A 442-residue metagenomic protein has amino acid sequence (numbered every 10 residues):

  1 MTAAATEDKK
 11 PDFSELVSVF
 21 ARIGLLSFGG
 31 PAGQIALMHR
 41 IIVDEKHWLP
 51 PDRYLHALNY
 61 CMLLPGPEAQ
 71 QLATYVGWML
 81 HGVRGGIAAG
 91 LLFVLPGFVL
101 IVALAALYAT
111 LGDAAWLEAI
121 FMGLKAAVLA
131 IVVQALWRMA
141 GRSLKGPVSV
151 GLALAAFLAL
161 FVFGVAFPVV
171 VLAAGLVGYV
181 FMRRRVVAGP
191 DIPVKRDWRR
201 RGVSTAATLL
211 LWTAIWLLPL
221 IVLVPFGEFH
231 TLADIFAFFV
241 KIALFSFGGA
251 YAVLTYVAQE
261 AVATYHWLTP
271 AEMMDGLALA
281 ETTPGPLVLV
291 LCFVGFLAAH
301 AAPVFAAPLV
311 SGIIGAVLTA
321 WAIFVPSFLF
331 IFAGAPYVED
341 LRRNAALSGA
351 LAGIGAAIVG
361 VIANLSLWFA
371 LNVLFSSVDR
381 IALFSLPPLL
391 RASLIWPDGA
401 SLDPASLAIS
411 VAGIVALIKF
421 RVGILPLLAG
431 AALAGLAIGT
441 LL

Functional and structural regions predicted by a protein language model:
M1-L64, E68, Y75-T283, L287-L442: Multi-pass membrane proteins that catalyze or facilitate reactions on polyprenyl-/lipid-phosphate substrates and their
